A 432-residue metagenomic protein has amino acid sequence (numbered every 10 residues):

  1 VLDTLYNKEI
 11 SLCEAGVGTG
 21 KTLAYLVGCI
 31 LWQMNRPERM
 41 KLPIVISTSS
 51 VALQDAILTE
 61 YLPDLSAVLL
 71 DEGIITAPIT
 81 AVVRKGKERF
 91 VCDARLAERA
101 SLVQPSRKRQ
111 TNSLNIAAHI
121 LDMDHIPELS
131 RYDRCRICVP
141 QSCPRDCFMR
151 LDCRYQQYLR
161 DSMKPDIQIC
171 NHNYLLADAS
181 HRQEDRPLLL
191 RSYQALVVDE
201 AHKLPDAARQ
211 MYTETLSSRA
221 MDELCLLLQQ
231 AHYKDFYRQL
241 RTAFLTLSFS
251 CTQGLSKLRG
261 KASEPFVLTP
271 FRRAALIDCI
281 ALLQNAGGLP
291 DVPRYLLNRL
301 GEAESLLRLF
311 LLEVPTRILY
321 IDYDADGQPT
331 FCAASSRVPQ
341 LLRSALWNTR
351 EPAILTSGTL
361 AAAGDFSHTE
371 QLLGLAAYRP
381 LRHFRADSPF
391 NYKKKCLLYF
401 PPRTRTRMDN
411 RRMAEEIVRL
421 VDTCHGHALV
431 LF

Functional and structural regions predicted by a protein language model:
V1-E14: Conserved pre-motif I regulatory segment
L2-D3, T22-R39, E60-D64: Walker A/P-loop NTP-binding motif
S11-E14, V45, I354: Short hydrophobic/aromatic beta-strand immediately N-terminal to the Walker A/P-loop
V17: The conserved Walker
Y25, L31, A52-D55, T59-P63 (+3 more regions): Signature of the SF2 helicase/ATPase Hel1-core->accessory helical subdomain module
R36-Q168, H172-N173, R238, S263 (+1 more regions): A substrate-engagement module of RecA-like helicase motors
P140-Q168, A179-P187, L282-R411: A contiguous, basic/glycine-rich beta-loop/short-helix subdomain that forms a polymer-engagement track
C424-F432: Conserved strand-helix element at the start of the C-terminal RecA-like helicase core
